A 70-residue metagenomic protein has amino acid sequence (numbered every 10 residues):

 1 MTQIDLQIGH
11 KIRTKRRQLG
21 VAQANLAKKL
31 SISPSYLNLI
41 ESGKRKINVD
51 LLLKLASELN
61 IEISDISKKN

Functional and structural regions predicted by a protein language model:
M1-Q18: A short, Lys/Arg-rich alpha-helix, primarily the initiator
K11, A22, N48-L51, E62: Residues that mark the N-terminal boundary/hinge immediately upstream of a DNA-recognition element
R17, K28, S57: Alpha-helical residues within the helix-turn-helix
G20-L39: Short alpha-helical DNA-recognition segment
S31, D50-D65: DNA major-groove recognition helix of helix-turn-helix/homeodomain DNA-binding modules
I32, S42, K68: Short, conserved catalytic or interaction motifs in soluble domains
